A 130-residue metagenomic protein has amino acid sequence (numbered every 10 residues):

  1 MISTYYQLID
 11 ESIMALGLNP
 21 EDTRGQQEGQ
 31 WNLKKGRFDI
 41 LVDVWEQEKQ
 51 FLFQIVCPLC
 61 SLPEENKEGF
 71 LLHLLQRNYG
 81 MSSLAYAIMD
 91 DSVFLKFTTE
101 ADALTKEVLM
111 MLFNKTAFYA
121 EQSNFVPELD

Functional and structural regions predicted by a protein language model:
M1-D39, G80-M81, I88: Charge-rich, low-complexity N-terminal segments
M1-L8, L62-F70, V108-K115: Short amphipathic alpha-helical segments
Y5, L16-G17, E46-K49, V93: Short amphipathic alpha-helical segments, especially helix-boundary/capping motifs
S12, C57, A117-A120: Small-side-chain structural scaffolding
L33-E68: The feature represents the first ordered module of a protein
Q54-F94: Short, internal acidic amphipathic alpha-helical interface segments that mediate docking to partner proteins
S83-N114, F118-D130: Well-ordered alpha/beta subsegment
